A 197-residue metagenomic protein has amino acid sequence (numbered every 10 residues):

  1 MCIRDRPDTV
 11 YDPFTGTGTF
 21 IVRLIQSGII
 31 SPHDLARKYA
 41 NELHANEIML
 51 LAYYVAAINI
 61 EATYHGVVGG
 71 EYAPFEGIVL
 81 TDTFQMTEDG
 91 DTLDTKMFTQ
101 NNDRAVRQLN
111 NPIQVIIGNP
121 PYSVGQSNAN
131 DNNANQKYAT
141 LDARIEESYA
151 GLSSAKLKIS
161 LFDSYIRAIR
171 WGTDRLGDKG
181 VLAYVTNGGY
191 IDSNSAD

Functional and structural regions predicted by a protein language model:
R4-A196: SAM-dependent methyltransferase catalytic region
